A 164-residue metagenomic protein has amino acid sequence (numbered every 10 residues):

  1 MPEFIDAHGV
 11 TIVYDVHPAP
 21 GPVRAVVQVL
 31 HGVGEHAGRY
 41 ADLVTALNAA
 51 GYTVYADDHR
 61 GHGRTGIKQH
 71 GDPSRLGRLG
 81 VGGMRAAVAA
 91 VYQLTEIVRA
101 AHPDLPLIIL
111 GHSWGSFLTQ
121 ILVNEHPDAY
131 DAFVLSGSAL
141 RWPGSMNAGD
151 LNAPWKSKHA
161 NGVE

Functional and structural regions predicted by a protein language model:
M1-P18: N-terminal cap/lid segment of alpha/beta-hydrolase-fold proteins
R24-G32: Short beta-strand element of the alpha/beta-hydrolase
G32-E35, S113: Active-site glycine-rich loops that stabilize anionic/oxyanionic intermediates across multiple enzyme folds
A46-S74: Conserved alpha/beta-hydrolase
R78-R99: Alpha/beta-hydrolase active-site loop
H102-S113: Alpha/beta-hydrolase fold nucleophile elbow
G111-I121: Glycine-rich nucleophile elbow surrounding the catalytic serine of serine-hydrolase chemistry
T119-E164: Alpha/beta-hydrolase-fold enzymes
